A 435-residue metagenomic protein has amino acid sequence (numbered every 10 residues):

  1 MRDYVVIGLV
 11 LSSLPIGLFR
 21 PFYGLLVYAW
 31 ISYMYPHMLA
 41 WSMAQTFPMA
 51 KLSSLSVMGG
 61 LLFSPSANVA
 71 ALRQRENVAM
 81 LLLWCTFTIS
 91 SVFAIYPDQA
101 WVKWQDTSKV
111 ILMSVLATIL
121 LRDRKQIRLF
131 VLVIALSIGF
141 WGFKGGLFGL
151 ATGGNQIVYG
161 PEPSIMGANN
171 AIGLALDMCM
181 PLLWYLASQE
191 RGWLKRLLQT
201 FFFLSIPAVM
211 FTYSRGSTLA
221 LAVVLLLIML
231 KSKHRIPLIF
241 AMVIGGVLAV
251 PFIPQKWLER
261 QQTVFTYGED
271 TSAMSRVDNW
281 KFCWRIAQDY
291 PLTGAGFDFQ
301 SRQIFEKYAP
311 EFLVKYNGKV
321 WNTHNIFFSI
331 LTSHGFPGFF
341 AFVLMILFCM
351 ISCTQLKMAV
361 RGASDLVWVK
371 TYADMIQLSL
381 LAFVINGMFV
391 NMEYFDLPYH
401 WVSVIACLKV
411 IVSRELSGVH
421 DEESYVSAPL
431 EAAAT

Functional and structural regions predicted by a protein language model:
M1-D3, A44-K51, V102-W104, S164-D177 (+3 more regions): Membrane-interface micro-motifs in multi-pass membrane enzymes
M1-I89, I95-D98, V102, K125-L132 (+5 more regions): Transmembrane signal-anchor hairpin modules in multi-pass inner-membrane enzymes, especially those that act on
G8-G17, V57, L81-V92, K109-L116 (+7 more regions): Alpha-helical transmembrane segments of multi-pass inner-membrane proteins
H37-T46, S90-S91, S114-L121, W141-L150 (+5 more regions): Juxtamembrane membrane-interface segments at transmembrane alpha-helix termini
W41, S66-V69, I95-Q99, R122 (+10 more regions): Transmembrane helix-loop junctions in multipass membrane proteins, especially transporters and channels
L55-G60, P237, V243-I244, M345-C349 (+1 more regions): Transmembrane alpha-helices of multi-pass inner-membrane enzymes
Y159, P163, F265-K281, D289 (+4 more regions): Long extracytoplasmic/lumenal interhelical loops at the membrane interface of multi-pass membrane proteins
L230, H334-L381, V404, V410: Hydrophobic transmembrane alpha-helices and their immediate junctions
